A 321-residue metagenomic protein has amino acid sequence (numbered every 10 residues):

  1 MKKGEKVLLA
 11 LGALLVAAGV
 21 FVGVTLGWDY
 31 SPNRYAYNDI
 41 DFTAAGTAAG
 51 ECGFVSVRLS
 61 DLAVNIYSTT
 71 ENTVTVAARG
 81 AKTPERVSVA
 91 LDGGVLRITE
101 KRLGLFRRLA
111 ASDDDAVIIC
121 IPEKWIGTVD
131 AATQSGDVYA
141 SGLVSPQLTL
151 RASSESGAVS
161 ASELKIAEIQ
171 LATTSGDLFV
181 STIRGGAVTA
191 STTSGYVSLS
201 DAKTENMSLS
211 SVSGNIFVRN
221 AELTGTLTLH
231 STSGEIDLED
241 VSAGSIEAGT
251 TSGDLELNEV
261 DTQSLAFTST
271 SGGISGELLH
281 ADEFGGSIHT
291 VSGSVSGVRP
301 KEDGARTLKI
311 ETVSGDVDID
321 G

Functional and structural regions predicted by a protein language model:
M1-K6: Positively charged n-region of N-terminal signal peptides that target proteins for export
L8-T25: Hydrophobic membrane-insertion alpha-helices, especially the h-region of bacterial N-terminal signal peptides
L26-K101, R108-S153, A158-E163, E168 (+2 more regions): Short linear S-[DN]-x-LW-Φ motif typified by the pepsin-like aspartic protease active-site region
P122, A132, S153, A172 (+3 more regions): Extracellular repeat turn/loop positions enriched in glycine and acidic/polar residues, especially those that create
L143, V159-L164, E168-I169, L178-G321: Short, surface-exposed interaction patches in beta-rich subdomains that mediate adhesion/assembly near membranes
